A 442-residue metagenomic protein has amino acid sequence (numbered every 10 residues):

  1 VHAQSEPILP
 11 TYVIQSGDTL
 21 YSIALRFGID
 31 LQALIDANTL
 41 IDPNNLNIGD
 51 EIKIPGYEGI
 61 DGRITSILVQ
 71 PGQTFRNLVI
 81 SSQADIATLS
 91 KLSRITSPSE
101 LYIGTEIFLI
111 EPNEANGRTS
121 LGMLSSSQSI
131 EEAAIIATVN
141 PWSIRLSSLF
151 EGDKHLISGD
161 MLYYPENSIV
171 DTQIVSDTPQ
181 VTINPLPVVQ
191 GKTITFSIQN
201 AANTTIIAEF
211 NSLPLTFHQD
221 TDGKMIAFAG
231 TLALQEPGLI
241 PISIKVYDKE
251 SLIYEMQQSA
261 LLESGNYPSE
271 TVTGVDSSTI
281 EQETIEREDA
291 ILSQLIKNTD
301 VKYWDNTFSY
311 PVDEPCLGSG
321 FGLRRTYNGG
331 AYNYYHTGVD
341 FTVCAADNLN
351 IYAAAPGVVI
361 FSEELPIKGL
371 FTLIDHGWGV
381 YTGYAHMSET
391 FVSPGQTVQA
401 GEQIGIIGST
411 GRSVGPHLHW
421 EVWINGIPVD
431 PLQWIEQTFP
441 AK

Functional and structural regions predicted by a protein language model:
A3-G28, G56-Q83, T105-T138, T182-T193: Primarily a LysM-type cell-wall glycan-binding module
Q32-D36, T88-L92, W142-S147, T204-P214: Change to "...patches in solvent-exposed regions of secreted, membrane-anchored, or virion-exposed structural
T39, S93-R94, S148-L149, S362 (+1 more regions): Short histidine-centered loop motifs in beta-beta connectors
D50, Y352-F391, P416-E421: Zn2+-dependent peptidoglycan hydrolase active-site motif and core
V139, F150, L156-S158, L370-V380 (+1 more regions): Conserved, short, structured surface segments that act as functional micro-motifs
S158, Y164-Q258: Cationic-aromatic interfacial patches
M256-K368: Surface-exposed, glycine-biased beta-strand/turn segments
I351-A353, G357-V359, V392-I407: A structural signal for short beta-strand/turn segments enriched in small hydrophobics and glycine
